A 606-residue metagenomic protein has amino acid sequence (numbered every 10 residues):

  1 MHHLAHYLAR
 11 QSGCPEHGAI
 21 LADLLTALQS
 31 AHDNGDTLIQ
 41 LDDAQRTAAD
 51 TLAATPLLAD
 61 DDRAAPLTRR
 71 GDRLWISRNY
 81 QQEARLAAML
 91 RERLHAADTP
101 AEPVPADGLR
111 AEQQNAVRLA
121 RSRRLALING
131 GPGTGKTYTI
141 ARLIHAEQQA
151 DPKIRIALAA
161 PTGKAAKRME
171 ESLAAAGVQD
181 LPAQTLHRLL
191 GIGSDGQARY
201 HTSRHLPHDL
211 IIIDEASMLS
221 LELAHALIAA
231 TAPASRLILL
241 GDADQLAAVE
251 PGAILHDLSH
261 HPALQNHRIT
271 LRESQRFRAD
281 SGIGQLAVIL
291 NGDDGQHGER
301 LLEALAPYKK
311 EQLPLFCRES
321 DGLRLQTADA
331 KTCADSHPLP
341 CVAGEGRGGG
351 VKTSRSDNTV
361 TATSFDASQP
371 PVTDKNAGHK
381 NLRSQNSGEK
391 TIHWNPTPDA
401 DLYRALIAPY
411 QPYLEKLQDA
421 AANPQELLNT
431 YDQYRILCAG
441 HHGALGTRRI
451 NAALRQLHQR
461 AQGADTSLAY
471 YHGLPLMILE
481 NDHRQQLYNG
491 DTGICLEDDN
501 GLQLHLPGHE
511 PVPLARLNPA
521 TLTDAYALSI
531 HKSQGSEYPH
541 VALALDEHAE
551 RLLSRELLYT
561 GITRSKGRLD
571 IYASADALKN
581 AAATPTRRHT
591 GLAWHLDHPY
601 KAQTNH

Functional and structural regions predicted by a protein language model:
M1-S12: Long, low-complexity, charged/polar intrinsically disordered regions in eukaryotic proteins
A22-D36, L94: Short amphipathic alpha-helical interface segments
G35-A44: Short acidic, hydrophobic short linear motifs in intrinsically disordered regions
Q45-T99: Interdomain "pre-motor" coupling segment immediately N-terminal to P-loop NTPase/helicase cores
D98-Q113: N-terminal pre-Walker A segment at the start of P-loop NTPase domains
Q114-V117, R121-G322, Q326-D329, D374 (+1 more regions): ASCE P-loop NTPase helicase motor core
L119, D244-L476, D482-Q485: Conserved helicase motor core of P-loop NTPases
D491-H606: C-terminal accessory regions
